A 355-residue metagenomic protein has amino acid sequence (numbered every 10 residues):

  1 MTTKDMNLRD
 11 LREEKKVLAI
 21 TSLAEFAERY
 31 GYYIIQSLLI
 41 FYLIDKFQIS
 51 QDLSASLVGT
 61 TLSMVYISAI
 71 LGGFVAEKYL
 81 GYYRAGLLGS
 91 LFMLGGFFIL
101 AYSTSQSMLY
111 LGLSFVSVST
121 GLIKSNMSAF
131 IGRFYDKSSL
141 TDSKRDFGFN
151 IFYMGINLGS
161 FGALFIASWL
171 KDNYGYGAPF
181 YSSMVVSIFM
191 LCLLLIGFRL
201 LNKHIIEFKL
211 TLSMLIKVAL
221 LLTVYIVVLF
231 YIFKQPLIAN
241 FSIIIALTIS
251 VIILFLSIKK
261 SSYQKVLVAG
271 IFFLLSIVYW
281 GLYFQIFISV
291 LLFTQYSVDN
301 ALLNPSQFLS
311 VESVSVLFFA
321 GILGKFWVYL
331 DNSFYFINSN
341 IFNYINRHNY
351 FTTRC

Functional and structural regions predicted by a protein language model:
M1-K16, K137-S138, A167-L291, Q295-A301 (+1 more regions): Intracellular loop-helix junctions on the cytosolic face of multi-pass helical membrane proteins
I35-A55, I286-F308: Short amphipathic helix-loop junctions that connect adjacent transmembrane helices in Major Facilitator Superfamily/SLC
L43-I44, V75-E77, I166-G175, F326-W327: Interfacial helix-cap and linker-helix signal at transmembrane-aqueous boundaries of multi-pass secondary transporters
V58-E77, K124, S310-K325: Central cavity-lining transmembrane alpha-helices of secondary-active solute carriers, predominantly the Major
V65, K144-F165, K171, S182-L194 (+2 more regions): Glycine-rich segments within core transmembrane alpha-helices of 12-TM secondary carriers
A85-G86, Y344: Primarily marks hydrophobic transmembrane alpha-helices of the MFS/SLC 12-helix fold
L91-L109, Y344-C355: C-terminal ends and interior cores of transmembrane alpha-helices in multi-pass membrane transporters/permeases
L122-S139, F287: Intracellular juxtamembrane helix-capping segments at the cytosolic ends of symmetry-related transmembrane helices
